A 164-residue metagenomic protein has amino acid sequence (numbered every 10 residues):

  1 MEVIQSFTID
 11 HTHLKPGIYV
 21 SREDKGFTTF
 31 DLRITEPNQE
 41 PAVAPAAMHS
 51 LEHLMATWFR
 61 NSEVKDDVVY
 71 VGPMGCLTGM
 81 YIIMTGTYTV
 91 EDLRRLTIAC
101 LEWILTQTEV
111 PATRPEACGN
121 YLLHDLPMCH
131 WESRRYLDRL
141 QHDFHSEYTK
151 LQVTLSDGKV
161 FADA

Functional and structural regions predicted by a protein language model:
M1-N38, V153, V160-A164: Non-catalytic terminal extensions that flank enzyme cores
G17, E40, Y88-V90: Residues in flexible loops and secondary-structure boundaries
F27-R60, Y70-V71: Active/ligand-binding-proximal structured segments within catalytic/core domains that scaffold catalytic residues
L54, W58-E63, A99-W103, Q107: Generic non-transmembrane alpha-helical segments
D67: Short, ligand-facing micro-motifs at secondary-structure edges
P73-H145: Active-site-adjacent, His/Asp/Glu-enriched structural segments that form or flank metal-binding and acid/base networks
L140-A164: Histidine-acidic residue clusters that define the catalytic metal-binding segment of zinc metallopeptidase domains
